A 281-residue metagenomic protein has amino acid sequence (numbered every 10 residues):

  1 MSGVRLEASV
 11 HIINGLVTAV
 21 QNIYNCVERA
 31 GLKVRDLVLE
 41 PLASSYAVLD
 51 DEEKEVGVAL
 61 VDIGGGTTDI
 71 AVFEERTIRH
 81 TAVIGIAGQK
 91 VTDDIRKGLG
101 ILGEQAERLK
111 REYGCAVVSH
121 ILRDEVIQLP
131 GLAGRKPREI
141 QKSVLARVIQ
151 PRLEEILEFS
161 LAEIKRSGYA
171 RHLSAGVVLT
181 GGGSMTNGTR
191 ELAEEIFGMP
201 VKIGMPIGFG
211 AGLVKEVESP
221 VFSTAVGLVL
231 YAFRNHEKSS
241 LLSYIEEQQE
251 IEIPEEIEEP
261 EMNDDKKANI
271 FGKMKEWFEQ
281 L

Functional and structural regions predicted by a protein language model:
M1-L60, L102-L145, S167-A170, V214 (+1 more regions): Nucleotide/phosphate-binding catalytic cleft detector across ATP-hydrolyzing and phosphate-transferring enzymes
G15, L39-A43, E75, V83-I86 (+2 more regions): Short, ordered loop/turn segments at secondary-structure junctions
G15-L16, G114-V117, H172-I196: Glycine-rich phosphate-binding loops at beta-strand->alpha-helix junctions
L49-H80, I95, L228: Gly/Thr-rich phosphate-binding beta-strand-loop-beta motif of the actin/hexokinase/Hsp70
R79-H80, D93-D94, Q141-A146, G208-E216: Short beta-alpha connecting loops at secondary-structure transitions that line or flank enzyme active sites
G85-L109: A conserved active-site cap/scaffold subdomain adjacent to cofactor or substrate pockets
L157, L161-A175: Phosphate/pyrophosphate-binding loops at sites that engage ATP/ADP/AMP, CoA/4′-phosphopantetheine, polyphosphate
I196-A225: Conserved phosphate-binding/catalytic loops in two-lobed NTP-binding clefts
